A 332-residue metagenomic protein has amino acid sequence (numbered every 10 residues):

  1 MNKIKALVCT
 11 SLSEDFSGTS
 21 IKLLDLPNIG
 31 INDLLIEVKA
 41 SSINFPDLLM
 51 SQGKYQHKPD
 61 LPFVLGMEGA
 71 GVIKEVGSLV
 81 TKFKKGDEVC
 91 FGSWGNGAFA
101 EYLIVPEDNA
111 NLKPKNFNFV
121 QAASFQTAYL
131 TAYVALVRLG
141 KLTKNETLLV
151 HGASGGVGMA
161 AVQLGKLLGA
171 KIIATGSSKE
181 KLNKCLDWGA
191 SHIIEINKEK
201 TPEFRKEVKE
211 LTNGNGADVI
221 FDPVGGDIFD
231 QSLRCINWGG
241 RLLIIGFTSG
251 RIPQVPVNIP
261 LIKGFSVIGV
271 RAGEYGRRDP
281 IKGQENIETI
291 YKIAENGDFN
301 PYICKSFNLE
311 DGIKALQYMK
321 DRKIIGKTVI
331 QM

Functional and structural regions predicted by a protein language model:
M1-I4, P280-M332: C-terminal hydrophobic helical "lid"/dimerization subdomain of Rossmann-like NAD(P)H-dependent oxidoreductases
L26-I43, K54-N96: Glycine-rich beta-strand-centered segment in the early N-terminal region that forms part of a ligand/cofactor-binding
L49, K82, E88-G152, E199: NAD(P)H dinucleotide-binding glycine-rich loop of Rossmann-like/cofactor-binding domains, especially the beta1-alpha1
E88, T147, K171, G240-R241 (+1 more regions): Short glycine-centered segments of the SAM/dcSAM-binding site in methyltransferase folds
A98-A100, S177-K184, I252-V257: Short, glycine/polar-rich helix-capping loops at beta-to-alpha or helix-loop-helix junctions that flank or form
F125-K198: Mid-domain Rossmann-like dinucleotide-binding core that forms the NAD(H)/NADP(H) cofactor-binding site
K166-I228, I281-E285: Adenosine-nucleotide cofactor-binding segment
D227-F299, Q331-M332: Glycine-rich phosphate-binding loop and adjacent beta-alpha segment of Rossmann(oid) nucleotide-cofactor-binding
